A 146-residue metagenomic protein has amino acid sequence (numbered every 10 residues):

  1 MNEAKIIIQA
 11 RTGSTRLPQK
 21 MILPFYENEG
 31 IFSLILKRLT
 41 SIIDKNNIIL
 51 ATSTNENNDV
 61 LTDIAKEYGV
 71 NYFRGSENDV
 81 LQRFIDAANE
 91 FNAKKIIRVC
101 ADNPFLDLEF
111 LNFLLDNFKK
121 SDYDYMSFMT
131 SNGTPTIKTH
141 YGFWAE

Functional and structural regions predicted by a protein language model:
N2-T52: N-terminal glycine-rich phosphate-binding loop and ensuing alpha1 helix
Q9, V99-C100, M129: Short beta-strand segments
Y26, S76, M129-T130: Residues at the C-termini of beta-strands that transition into short coil/loop
K45, A93, S121-D124: Short, high-confidence coil segments that cap the C-terminus of an alpha-helix and link into the following beta-strand
T54-K119: Short phosphate-binding loop-to-helix
L106-E146: Conserved core of the sugar-phosphate nucleotidyltransferase
